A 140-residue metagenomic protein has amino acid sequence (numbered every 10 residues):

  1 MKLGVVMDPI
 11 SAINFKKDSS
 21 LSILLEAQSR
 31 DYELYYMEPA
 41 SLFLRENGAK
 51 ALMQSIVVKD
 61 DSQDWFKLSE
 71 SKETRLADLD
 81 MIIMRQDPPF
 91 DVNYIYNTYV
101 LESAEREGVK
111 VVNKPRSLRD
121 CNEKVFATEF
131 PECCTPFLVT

Functional and structural regions predicted by a protein language model:
M1-G4: Extreme N-terminal starter segment of soluble prokaryotic enzymes
V6-D8: TRNA-binding/sensing appendages of the translation machinery
A12, K17-V139: Conserved N-proximal alpha/beta basic substrate-recognition cap immediately N-terminal to, or forming the N-lobe
